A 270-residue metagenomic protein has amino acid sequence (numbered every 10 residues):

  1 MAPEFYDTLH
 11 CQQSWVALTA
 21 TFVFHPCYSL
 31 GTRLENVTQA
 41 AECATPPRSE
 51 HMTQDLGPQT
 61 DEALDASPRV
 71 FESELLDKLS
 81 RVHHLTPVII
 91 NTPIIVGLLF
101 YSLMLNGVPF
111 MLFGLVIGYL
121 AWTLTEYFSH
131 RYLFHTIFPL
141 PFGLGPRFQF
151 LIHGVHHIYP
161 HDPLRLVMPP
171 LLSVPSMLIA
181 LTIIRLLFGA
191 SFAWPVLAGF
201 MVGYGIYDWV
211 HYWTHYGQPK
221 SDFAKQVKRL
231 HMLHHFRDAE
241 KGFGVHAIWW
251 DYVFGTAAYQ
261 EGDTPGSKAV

Functional and structural regions predicted by a protein language model:
A2-T8: Extreme N-terminal basic, low-complexity initiation segments that serve as generic localization/processing leaders
V23-L30, L34-L197, A239-V270: Non-catalytic, topology-defining segments of multipass membrane proteins
H130, H153-H157, H211, H215 (+1 more regions): Histidine-centered divalent metal-coordination motifs
A190-Q226: Alpha-helical transmembrane segments and their immediate juxtamembrane interface regions
S221-E240, V245: Interfacial loop-to-transmembrane junctions
